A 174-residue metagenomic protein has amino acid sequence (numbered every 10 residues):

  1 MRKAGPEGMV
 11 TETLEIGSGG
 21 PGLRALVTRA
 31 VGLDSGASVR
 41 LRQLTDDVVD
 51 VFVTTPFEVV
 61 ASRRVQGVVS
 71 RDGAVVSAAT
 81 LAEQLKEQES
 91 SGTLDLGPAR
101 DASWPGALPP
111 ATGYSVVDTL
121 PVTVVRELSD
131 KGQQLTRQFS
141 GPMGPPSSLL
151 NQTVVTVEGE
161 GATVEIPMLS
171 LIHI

Functional and structural regions predicted by a protein language model:
R2-V65: N-terminal ordered "arm"
E7, E12-E15, D34, D46-D50 (+6 more regions): Acidic-enriched, low-complexity/disordered segments with a strong bias for Aspartate over Glutamate
R42-D46, S70, T123: A sequence-level detector of short, solvent-exposed, charge-rich linear segments
V51-S91: Hydrophobic/aromatic-rich structural module bridging two neighboring secondary-structure elements via a short loop
A79-G161: Surface-exposed beta-loop interaction hotspot
T163-E165: Ser/Thr- (and often Asn-) enriched beta-sheet segments in non-cytosolic proteins
I172-I174: Conserved small/polar residues in nucleotide/adenosyl-binding loops
